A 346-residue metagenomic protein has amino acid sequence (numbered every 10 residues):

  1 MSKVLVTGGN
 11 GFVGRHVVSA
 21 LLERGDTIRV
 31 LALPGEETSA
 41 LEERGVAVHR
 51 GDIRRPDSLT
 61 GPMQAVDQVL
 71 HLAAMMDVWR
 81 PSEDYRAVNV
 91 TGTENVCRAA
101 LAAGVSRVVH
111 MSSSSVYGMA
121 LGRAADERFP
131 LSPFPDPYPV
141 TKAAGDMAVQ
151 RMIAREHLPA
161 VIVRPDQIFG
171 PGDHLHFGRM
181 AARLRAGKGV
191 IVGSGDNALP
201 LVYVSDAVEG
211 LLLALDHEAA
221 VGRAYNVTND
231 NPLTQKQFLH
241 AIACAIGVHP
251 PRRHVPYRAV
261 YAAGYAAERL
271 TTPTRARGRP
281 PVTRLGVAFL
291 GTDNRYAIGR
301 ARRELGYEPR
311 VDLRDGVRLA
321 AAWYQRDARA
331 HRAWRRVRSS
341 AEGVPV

Functional and structural regions predicted by a protein language model:
V4-R24: N-terminal Rossmann NAD(P)H-binding glycine-rich loop of SDR-like oxidoreductase domains
E36-E42, V46-T91, A99, M119: NAD(P)H-binding glycine-rich loop region in Rossmannoid oxidoreductase-like domains and their noncatalytic homologs
D84-V90, P135-D146, Q167-G170, H174 (+2 more regions): Short-chain dehydrogenase/reductase
T91-P137: Conserved Rossmann-fold NAD(P)-dependent oxidoreductase catalytic core, especially the SDR/UDP-sugar
N95, A144-G145, D173-R179, G193-L215 (+1 more regions): Substrate-positioning beta->alpha
L121-F169, G189-V192: Catalytic helix-loop patch of NAD(P)-dependent Rossmann-fold dehydrogenases
G170, V192-N197, Y225-P232, A243-I246 (+4 more regions): Glycine-rich Rossmann NAD(P)(H)-binding loop
L213, H217-P280, I298, R314 (+3 more regions): Mid/C-terminal beta-alpha module of Rossmann-like enzyme folds, strongest in SDR-family dehydrogenases/epimerases
